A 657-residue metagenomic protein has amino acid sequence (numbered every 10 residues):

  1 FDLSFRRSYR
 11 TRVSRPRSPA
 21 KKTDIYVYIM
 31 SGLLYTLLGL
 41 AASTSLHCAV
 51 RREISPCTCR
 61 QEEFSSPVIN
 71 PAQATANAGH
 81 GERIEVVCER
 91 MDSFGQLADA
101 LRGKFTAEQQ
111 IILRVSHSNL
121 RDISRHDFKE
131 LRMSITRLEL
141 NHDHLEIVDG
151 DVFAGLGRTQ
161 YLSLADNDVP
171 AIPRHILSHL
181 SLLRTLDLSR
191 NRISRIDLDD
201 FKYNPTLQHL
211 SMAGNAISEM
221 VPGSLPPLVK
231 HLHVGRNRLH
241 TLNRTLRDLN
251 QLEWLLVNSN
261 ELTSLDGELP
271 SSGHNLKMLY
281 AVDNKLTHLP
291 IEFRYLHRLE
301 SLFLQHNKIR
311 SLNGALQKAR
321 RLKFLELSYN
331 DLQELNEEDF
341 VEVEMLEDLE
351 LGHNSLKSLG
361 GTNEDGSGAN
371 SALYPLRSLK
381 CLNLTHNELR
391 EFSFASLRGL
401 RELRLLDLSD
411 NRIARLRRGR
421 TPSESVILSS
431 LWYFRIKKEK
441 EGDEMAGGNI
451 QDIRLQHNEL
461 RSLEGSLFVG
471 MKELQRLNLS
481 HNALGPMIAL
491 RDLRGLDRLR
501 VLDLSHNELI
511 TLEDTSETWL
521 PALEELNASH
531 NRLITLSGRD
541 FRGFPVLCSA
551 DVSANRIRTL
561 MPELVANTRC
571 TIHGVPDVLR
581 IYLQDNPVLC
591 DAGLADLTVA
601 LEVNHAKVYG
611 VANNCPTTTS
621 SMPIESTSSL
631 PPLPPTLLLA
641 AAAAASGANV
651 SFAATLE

Functional and structural regions predicted by a protein language model:
F1-L37: Classical eukaryotic N-terminal signal peptides for Sec-dependent ER targeting/secretion, especially the positively
L3, I29-E657: Extracellular leucine-rich repeat
